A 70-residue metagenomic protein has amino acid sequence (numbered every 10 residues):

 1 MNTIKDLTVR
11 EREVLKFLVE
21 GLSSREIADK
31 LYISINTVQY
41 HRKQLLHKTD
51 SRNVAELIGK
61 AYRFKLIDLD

Functional and structural regions predicted by a protein language model:
M1-D6, F64, L69: Inter-domain helical "communication" segments and dimerization helices that couple sensory or membrane-embedded modules
N2-I35: Helix-turn-helix DNA-binding segment
E13, K48-D50, K60: Residues within well-formed alpha-helices
E13-L15, I58, D70: Intrinsically disordered, low-complexity regions of eukaryotic proteins
S23-E56: Recognition helix of helix-turn-helix DNA-binding domains
V54-F64: Short, basic, alpha-helical segments at the C-terminal edge of helix-turn-helix-like DNA-binding modules
